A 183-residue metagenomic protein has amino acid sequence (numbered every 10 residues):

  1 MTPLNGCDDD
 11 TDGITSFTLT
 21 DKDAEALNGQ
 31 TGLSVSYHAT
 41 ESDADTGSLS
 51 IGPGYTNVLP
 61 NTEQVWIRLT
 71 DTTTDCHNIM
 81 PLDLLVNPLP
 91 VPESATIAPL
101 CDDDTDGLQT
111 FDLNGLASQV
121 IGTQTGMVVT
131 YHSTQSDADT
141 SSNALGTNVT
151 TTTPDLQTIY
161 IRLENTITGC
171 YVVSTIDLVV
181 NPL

Functional and structural regions predicted by a protein language model:
M1-L183: Extracellular low-complexity Ser/Thr/Asn/Gly-rich intrinsically disordered segments
